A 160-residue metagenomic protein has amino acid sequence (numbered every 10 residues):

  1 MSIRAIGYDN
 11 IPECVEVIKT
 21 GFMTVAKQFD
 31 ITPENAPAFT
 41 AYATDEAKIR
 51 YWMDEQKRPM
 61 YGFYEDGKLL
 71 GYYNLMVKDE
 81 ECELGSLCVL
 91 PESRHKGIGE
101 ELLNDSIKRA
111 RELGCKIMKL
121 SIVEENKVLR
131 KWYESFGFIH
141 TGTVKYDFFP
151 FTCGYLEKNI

Functional and structural regions predicted by a protein language model:
M1-I3: Extreme N-terminal starter segment of soluble prokaryotic enzymes
A5-I11, V15-E92, L103-D105, R109 (+2 more regions): Acetyl-CoA-dependent GNAT
K57, G137-F138: Intrinsically disordered, low-complexity regulatory segments enriched in acidic/serine/proline/glutamine/glycine
K68, S86, L90-N104, R111-L113 (+2 more regions): Conserved glycine-rich acetyl-CoA-binding loop
K116-R130, E134-F136, G142-I160: C-terminal "cap" of GNAT-fold acetyltransferases
